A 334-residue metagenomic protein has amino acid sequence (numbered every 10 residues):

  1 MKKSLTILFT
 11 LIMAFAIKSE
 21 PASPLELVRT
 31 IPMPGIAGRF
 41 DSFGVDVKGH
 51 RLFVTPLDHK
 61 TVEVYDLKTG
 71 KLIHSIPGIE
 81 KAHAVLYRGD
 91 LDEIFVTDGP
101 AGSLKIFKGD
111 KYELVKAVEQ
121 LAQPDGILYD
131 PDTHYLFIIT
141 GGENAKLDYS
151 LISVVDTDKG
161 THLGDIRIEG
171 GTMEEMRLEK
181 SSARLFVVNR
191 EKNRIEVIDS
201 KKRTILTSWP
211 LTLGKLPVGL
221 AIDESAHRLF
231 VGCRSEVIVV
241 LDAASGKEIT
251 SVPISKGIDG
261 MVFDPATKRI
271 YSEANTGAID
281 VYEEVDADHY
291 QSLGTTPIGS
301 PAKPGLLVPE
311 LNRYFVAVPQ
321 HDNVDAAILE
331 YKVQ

Functional and structural regions predicted by a protein language model:
M1-S4: Positively charged n-region of N-terminal signal peptides that target proteins for export
T6-A14: Bacterial N-terminal signal peptides
F15-Q334: Predominantly soluble domains enriched in secretory-pathway, periplasmic, or organellar proteins
